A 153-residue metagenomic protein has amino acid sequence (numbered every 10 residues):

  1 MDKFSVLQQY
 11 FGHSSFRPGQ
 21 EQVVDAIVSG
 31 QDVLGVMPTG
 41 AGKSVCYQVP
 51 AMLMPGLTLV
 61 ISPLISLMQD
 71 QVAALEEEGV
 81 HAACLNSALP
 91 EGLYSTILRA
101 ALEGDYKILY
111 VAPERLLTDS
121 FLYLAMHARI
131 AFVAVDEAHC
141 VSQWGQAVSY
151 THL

Functional and structural regions predicted by a protein language model:
M1-V36: Conserved pre-motif I regulatory segment
V28, S44-L57: Walker A/P-loop NTP-binding motif
S29-L34, G56, Y106-K107: Pre-Walker A (Motif I) flank of P-loop NTPase domains
T39: The conserved Walker
L59, I65-Y110: Conserved nucleic-acid-binding Ia/Ib motif block in the N-terminal RecA-like helicase ATPase lobe
E91-F132, S142: Conserved helix/coil segment N-terminal to the catalytic DExD/H
E137: Walker B catalytic acidic pair
T151-L153: Conserved small/polar residues in nucleotide/adenosyl-binding loops
